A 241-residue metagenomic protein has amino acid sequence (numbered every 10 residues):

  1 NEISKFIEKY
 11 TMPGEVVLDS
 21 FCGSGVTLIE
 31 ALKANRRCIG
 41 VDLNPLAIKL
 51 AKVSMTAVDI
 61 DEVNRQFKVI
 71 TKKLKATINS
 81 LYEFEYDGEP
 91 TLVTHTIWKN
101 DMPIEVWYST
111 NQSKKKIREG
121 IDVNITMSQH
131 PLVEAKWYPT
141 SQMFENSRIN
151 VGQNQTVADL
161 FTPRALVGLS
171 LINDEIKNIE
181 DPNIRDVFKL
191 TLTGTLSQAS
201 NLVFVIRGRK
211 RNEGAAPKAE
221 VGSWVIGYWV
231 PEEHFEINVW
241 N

Functional and structural regions predicted by a protein language model:
N1-L18, L32-N241: Nucleic-acid modification enzymes, centered on SAM-dependent nucleic-acid methyltransferases
F21-G25: Class I SAM-dependent methyltransferase "Motif I" SAM/SAH-binding loop
V26-E30: Hydrophobic/aromatic ligand-binding patch that stacks against planar heteroaromatic rings of cofactors or nucleotides
